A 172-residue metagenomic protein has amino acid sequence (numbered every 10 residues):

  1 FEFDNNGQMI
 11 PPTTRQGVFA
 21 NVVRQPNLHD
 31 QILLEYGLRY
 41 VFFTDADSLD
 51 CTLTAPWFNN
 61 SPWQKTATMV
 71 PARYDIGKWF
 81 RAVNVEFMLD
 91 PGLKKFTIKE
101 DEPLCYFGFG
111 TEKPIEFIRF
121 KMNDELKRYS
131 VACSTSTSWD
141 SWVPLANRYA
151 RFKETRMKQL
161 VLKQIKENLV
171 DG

Functional and structural regions predicted by a protein language model:
F1-G172: DUTPase catalytic domain/fold
